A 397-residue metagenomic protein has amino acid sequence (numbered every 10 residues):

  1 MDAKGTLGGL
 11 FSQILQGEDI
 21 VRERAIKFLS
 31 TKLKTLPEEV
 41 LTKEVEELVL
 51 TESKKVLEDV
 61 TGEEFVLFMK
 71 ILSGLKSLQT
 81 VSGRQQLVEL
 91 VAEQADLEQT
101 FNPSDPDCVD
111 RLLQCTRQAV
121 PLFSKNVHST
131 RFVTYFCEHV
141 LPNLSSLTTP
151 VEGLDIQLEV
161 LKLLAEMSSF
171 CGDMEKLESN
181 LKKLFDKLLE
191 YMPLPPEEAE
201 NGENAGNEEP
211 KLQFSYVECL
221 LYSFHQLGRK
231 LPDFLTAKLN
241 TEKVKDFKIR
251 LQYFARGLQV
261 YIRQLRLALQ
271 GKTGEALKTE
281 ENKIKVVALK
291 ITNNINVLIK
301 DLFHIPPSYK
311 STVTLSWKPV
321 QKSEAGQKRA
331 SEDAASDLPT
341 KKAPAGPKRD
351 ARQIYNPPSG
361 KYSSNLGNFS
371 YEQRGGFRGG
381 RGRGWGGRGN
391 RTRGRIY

Functional and structural regions predicted by a protein language model:
M1-P196, E209-P210, L221: Extended alpha-solenoid helical-repeat scaffolds
A3, E18-V21, E200, N204 (+3 more regions): Aromatic-enriched hydrophobic runs in primary sequence
Q13-Q16, Q79, Q85-Q86, Q94 (+14 more regions): Residue-identity detector for glutamine
V21-R24, T31, L36, E63 (+2 more regions): Eukaryotic acidic, Ser/Thr-rich intrinsically disordered low-complexity regions
E46, L50, E89, L181 (+4 more regions): Short, surface-exposed, charged/polar-biased interaction segments
N143-Q157, L163-L177, L184, L188-A205 (+9 more regions): Long, helix-rich interaction regions
